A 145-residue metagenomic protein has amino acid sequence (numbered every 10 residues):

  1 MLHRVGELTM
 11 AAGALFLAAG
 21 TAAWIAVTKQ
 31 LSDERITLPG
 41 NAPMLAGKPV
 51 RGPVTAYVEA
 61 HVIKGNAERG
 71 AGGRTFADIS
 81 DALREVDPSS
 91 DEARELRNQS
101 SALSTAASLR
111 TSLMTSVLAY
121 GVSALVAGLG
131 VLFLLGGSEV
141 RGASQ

Functional and structural regions predicted by a protein language model:
M1-A46: N-terminal extramembrane/targeting module of integral membrane proteins
M1-E7, A119-Q145: Juxtamembrane interface at the cytosolic side of transmembrane helices
E7-M10, P53, E59, S138: Generic hydrophobic/packing signal
K29-S116: Extracytoplasmic/periplasmic regions of membrane proteins
